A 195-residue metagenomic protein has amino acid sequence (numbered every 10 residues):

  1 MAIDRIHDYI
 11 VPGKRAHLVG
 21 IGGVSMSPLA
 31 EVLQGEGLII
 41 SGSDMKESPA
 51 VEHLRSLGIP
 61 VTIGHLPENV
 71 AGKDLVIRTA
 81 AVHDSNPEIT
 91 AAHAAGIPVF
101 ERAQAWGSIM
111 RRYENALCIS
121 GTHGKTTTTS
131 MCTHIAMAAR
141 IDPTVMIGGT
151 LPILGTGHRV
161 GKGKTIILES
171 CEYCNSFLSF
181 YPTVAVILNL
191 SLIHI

Functional and structural regions predicted by a protein language model:
M1-A105: N-terminal leader/targeting and accessory segments in enzymes
V32, R55, N69, A80 (+1 more regions): Phosphate-binding loop of NTP-binding sites
